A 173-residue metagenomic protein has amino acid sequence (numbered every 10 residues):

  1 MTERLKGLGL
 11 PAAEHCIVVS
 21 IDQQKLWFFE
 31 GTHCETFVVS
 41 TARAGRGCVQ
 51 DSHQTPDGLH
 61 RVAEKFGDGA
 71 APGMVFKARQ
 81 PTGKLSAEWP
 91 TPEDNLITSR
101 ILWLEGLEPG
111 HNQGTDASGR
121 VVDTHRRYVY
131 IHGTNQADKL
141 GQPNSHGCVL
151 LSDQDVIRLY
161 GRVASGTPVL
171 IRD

Functional and structural regions predicted by a protein language model:
M1-D173: N-terminal pre-domains immediately preceding structured catalytic cores
